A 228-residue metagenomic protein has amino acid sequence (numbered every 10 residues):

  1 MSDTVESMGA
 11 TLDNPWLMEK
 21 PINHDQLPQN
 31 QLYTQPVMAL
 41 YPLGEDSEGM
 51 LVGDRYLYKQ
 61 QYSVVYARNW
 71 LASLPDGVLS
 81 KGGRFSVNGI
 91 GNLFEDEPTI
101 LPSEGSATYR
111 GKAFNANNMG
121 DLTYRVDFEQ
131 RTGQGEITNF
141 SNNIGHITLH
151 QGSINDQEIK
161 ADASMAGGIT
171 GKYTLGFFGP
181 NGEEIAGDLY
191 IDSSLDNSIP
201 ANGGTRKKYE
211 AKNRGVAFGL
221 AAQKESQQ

Functional and structural regions predicted by a protein language model:
M1-Q228: Mature soluble binding/inhibitory domains
